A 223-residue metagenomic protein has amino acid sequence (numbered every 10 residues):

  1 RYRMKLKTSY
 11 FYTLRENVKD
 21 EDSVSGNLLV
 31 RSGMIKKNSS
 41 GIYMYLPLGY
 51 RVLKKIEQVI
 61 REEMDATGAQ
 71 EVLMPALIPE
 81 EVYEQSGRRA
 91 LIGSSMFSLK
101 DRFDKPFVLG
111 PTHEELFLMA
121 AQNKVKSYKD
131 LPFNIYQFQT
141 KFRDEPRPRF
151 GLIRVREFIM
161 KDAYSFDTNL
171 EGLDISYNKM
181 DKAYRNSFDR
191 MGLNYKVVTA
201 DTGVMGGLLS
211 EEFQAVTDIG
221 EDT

Functional and structural regions predicted by a protein language model:
R1: Extracytoplasmic glycan-interaction modules
M4-T223: TRNA-recognition modules of translation machinery and tRNA-sensing kinases, especially anticodon-binding
